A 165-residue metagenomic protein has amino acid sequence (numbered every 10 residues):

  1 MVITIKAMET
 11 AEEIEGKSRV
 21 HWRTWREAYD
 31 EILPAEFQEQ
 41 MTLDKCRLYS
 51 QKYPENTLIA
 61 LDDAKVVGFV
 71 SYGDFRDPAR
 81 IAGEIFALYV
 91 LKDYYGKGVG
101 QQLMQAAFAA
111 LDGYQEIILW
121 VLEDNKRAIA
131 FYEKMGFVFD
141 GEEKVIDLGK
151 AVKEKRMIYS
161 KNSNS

Functional and structural regions predicted by a protein language model:
M1-E12, N162-S165: Conserved N-terminal entry element of GNAT/NAT acetyltransferase domains
T4, L58-A60, K155-S160: Short beta-strand element of the conserved SAM-dependent methyltransferase core
A7-D93, M104-A110: Acetyl-CoA-dependent GNAT
K65, A87-Q105, E123-A130, K134-M135: Conserved glycine-rich acetyl-CoA-binding loop
A79-A82, K97-G98, A151: Non-catalytic, surface-exposed connector residues within folded enzymatic/regulatory domains
K97, G113-Q115: Short coil/turn segments at alpha/beta junctions that flank glycine-rich nucleotide-binding fingerprints
E116-I129, K134-M135, G141-S165: C-terminal "cap" of GNAT-fold acetyltransferases
